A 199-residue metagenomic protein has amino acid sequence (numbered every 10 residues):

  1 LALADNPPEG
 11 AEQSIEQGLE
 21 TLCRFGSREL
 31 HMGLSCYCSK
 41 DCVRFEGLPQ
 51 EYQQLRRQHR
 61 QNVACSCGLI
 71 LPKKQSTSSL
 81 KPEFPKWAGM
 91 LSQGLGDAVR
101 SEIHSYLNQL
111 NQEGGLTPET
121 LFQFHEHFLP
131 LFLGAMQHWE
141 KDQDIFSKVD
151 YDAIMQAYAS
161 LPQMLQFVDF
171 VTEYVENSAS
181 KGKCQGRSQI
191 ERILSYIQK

Functional and structural regions predicted by a protein language model:
A2-K199: Cytosolic nucleotide-utilizing catalytic cores of signal-transduction proteins
